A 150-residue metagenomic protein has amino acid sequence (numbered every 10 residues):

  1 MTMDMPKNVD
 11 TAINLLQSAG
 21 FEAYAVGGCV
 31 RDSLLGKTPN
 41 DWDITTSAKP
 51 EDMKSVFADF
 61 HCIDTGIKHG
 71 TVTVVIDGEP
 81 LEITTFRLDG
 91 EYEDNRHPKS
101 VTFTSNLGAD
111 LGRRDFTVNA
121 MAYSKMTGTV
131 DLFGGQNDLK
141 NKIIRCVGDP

Functional and structural regions predicted by a protein language model:
M1-P150: Catalytic cores of the polymerase beta-like nucleotidyltransferase superfamily and closely associated nucleotide
